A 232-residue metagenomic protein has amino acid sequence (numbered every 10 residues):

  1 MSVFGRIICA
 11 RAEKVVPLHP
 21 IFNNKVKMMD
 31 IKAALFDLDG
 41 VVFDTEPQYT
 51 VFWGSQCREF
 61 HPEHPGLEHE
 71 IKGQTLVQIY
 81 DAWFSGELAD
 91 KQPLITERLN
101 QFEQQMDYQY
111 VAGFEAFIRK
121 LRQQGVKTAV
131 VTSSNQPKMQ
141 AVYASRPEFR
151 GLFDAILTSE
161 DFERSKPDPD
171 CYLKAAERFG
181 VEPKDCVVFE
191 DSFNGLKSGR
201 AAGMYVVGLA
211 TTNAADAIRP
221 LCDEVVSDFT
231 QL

Functional and structural regions predicted by a protein language model:
V3-I8, E13-F36, V226: Non-catalytic pre-domain segments flanking phosphatase-related domains
A10-E13, Q105, E160: Residue-level detector of alpha-helical transmembrane segments in integral membrane proteins
M28-K32, R119, N135-L232: Asp-based, Mg2+/Mn2+-dependent phosphohydrolase catalytic module
D30-Q124, Q140: N-terminal helical cap/lid subdomain that shapes the substrate entry/recognition surface in HAD-like hydrolases
V41, T132-S134: Conserved phosphate-coupling serine/threonine residues in phosphotransfer and NTP-handling enzymes
Q104-Q109, S133, A202-G203: Short, flexible loop segments at the rims of nucleotide/cofactor-binding pockets, characterized by
Y110, V131, R164: Residue-level marker of regulatory loop/turn positions in helix-turn-helix DNA-binding domains and in histidine
